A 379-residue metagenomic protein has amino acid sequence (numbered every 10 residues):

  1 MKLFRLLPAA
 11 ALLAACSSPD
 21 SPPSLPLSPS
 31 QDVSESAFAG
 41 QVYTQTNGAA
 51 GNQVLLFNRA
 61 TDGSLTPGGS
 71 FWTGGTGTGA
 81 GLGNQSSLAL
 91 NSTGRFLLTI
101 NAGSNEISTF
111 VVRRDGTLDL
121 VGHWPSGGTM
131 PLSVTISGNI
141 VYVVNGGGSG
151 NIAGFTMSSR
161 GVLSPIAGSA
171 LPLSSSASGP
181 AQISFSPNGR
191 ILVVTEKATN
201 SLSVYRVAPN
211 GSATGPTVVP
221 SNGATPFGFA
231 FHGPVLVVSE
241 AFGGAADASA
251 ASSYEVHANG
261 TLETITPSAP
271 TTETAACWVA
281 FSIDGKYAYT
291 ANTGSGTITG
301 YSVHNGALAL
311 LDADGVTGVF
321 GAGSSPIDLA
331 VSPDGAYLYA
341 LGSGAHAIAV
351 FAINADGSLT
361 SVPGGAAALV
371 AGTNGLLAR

Functional and structural regions predicted by a protein language model:
L13-A37: Bacterial Sec-dependent N-terminal signal peptides
T44, T99, V143, V194 (+3 more regions): Residue position within the beta-strands of beta-propeller blades
N47-A49, R59, A102, V112 (+10 more regions): Short loop/turn segments immediately following the C-termini of beta-strands
F57-S64, F110-T117, T156-L163, Y205-S212 (+3 more regions): Short loop/turn segments immediately following beta-strands, especially the blade-tip and inter-blade linker loops
P67-G79, D119-P125, A167-L173, T214-P220 (+3 more regions): A short beta-strand motif characteristic of beta-propeller blades
G74-T93, S126-I140, P172-I191, S221-F242 (+4 more regions): Beta-rich, blade/repeat-based domains predominating in secreted/periplasmic proteins but also intracellular
L118-Q182: Asp-box/WD-like beta-propeller blade repeats and closely related beta-sheet repeat scaffolds
S343-R379: Blade-level signature of beta-propeller repeat domains, shared across WD40, Kelch, NHL, RCC1 and BNR/Asp-box propellers
